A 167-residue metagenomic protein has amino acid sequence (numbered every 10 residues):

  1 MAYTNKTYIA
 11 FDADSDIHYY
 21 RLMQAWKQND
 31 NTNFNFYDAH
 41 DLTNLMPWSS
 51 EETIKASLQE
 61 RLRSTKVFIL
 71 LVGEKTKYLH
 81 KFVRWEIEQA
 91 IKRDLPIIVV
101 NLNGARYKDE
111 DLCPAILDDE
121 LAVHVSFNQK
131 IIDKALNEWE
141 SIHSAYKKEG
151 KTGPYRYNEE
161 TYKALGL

Functional and structural regions predicted by a protein language model:
M1-S64, K151-L167: Conserved N-terminal substructure of TIR/SEFIR domains
M1-Y8, S49, K108-L167: C-terminal interaction surface of TIR/SEFIR-family domains
F11, V72, N101: Short beta-strand/turn micro-motifs composed of small residues that flank or help shape donor/cofactor-binding pockets
Y20-R21, H80-V83, D109-E110: A short acidic (Asp/Glu
Q28-N29, Q89-I97: Arginine/glycine-rich "motif VI" loop of SF2 helicases in the C-terminal RecA-like domain
T65-L70: Inter-motif core of Ras-like GTPase G domains
K75-K92: Conserved TIR/SEFIR loop-to-helix hotspot centered on a Trp-containing motif with a nearby acidic residue
I97-K108: Short beta-alpha junction loops
